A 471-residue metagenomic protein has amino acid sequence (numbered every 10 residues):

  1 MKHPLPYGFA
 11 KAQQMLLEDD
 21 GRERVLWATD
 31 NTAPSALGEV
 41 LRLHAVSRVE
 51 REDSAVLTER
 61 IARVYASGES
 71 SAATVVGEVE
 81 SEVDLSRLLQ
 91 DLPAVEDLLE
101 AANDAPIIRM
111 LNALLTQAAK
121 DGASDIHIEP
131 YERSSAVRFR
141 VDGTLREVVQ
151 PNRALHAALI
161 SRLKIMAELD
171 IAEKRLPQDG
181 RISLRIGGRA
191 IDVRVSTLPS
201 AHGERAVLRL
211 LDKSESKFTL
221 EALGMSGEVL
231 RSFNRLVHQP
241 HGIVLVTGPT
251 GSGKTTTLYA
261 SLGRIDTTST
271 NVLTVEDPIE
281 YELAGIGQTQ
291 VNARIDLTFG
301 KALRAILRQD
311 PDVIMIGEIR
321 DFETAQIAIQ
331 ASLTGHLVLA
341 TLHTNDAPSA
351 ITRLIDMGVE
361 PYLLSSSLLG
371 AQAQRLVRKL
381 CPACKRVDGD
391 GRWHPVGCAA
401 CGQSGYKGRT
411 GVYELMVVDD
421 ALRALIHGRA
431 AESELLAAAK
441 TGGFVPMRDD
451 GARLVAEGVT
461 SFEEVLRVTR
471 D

Functional and structural regions predicted by a protein language model:
M1-L43, L57, A62-S71, S81-L85 (+2 more regions): Polyanionic, low-complexity intrinsically disordered segments
S35-E39, E52, V56, M110-A113 (+2 more regions): Long, highly charged amphipathic alpha-helices
S47-R48, N271: Conserved beta-strand segments of alpha/beta enzyme cores
V49-R60, L369-G370: Conserved beta-strand -> loop -> alpha-helix junction used to position metal-binding or nucleic-acid-contacting
V79-A94, V207-L211, P278-E282: Flexible hinge/switch segments at interdomain interfaces of large molecular machines
P93-A101: Short glycine/proline- and acidic residue-enriched helix-loop micro-motifs that form flexible lids or anion-recognition
E100-D471: Short, flexible helix-loop junctions that flank or precede catalytic/ligand sites
